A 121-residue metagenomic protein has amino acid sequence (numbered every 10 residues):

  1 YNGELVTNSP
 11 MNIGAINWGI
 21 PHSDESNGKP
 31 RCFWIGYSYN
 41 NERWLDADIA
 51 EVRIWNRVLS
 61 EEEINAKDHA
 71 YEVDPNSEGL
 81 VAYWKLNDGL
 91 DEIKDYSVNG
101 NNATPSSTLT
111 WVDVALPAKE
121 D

Functional and structural regions predicted by a protein language model:
Y1, N56-E63, D88: A generic secondary-structure signal for well-formed alpha-helical elements
Y1-I16, Y39-N40, I54, T108-D121: Extracellular glycan-interaction surfaces
S9-P10, V58, S97: Short hydrophobic alpha-helix segments
A15-S23, S60: Secondary-structure transition motifs
I20-A50, N65-Y71: Extracellular glycan-interaction patches encoded by glycine-rich segments
D24, N65-D121: Extracytoplasmic low-complexity segments
I35, I49-W55, Y83-K85, D95: Short hydrophobic/aromatic patches on beta-strands that form ligand-binding or substrate-lining surfaces
